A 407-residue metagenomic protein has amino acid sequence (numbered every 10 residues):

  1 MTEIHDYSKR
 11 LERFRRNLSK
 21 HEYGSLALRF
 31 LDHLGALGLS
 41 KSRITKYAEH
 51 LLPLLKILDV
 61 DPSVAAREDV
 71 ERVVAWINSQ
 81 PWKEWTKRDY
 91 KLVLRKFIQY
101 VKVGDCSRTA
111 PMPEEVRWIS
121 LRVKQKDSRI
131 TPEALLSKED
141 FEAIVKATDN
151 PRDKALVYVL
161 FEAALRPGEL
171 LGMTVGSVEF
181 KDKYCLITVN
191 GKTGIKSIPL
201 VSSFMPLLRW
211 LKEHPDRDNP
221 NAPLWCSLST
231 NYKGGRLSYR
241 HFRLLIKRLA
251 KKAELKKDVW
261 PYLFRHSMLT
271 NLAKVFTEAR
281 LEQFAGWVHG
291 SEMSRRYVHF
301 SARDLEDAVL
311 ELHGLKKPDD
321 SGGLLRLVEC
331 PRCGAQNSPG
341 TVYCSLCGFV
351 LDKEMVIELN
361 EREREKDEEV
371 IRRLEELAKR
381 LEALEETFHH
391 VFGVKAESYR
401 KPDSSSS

Functional and structural regions predicted by a protein language model:
M1-R10, D307-S407: C-terminal secondary-structure termini that scaffold catalytic or DNA-interacting sites
K9-F14, A27-I130: N-terminal core-binding DNA-recognition domain of tyrosine recombinases/integrases
I44, L94, L156-V157, A164 (+2 more regions): Alpha-helix N-cap/helix-start motif at helix boundaries, enriched for small hydrophobics
F97-G104, K181-D182, L186-G235, L245-K252 (+1 more regions): Basic, alpha-helical nucleic-acid-contacting "clamp/cap" segments
K138-P167: Basic, Lys/Arg- and aromatic-enriched nucleic-acid-binding interface segment
A163, G168, G172-P206, V328 (+2 more regions): Conserved tyrosine-mediated DNA breakage-rejoining catalytic core shared by Y-recombinases
N190-K192, A285-S321, L351-E354: Catalytic-site neighborhood detector that most strongly recognizes the C-terminal catalytic loop/helix of tyrosine
R243-Q283, W287-S291, H299, R303 (+1 more regions): Short, basic (Lys/Arg/His-rich) helix/loop patches that form interaction surfaces in the mid-to-C-terminal regions
